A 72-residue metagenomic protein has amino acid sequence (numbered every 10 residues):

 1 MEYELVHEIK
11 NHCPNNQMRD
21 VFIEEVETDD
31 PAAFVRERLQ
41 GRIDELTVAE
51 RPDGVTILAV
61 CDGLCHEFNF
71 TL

Functional and structural regions predicted by a protein language model:
E2-D29: N-terminal acidic leader/helix
Y3-L5, V26, V35, I57-L58 (+1 more regions): Hydrophobic beta-strand residues in large extracellular and virion-surface proteins
D20, A32, H66-F68: Short non-domain terminal segments
E24-I43: Short, basic/low-complexity N-terminal boundary segments at the transition from targeting/disordered tails
Q40-L72: Short, mixed-charge low-complexity intrinsically disordered segments
